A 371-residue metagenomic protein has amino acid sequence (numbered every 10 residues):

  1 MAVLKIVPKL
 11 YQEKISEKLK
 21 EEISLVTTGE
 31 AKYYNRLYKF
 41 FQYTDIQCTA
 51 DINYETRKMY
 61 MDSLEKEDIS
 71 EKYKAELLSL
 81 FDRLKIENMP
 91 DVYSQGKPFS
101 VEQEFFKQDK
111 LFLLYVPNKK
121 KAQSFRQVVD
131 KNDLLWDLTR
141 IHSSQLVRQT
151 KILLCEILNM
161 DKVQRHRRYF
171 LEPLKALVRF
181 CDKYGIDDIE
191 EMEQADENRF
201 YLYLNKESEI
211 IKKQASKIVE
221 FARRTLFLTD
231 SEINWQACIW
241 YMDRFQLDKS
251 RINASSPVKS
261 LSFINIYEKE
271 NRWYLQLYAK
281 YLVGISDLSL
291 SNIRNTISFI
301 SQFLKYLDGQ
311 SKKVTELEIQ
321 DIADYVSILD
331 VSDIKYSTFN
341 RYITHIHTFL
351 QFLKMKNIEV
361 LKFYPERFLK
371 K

Functional and structural regions predicted by a protein language model:
M1-K371: Charge-rich, intrinsically disordered N-terminal extensions that act as flexible nucleic-acid engagement or regulatory
